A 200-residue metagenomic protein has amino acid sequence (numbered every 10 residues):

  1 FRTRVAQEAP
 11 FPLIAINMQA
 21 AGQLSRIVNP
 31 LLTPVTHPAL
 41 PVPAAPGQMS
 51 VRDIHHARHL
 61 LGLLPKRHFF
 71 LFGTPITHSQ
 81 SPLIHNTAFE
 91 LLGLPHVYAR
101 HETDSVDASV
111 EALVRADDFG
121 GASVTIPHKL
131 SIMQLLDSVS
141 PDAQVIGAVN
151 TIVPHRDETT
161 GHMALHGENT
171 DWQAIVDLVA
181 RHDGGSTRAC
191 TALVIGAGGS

Functional and structural regions predicted by a protein language model:
F1-K66: Catalytic alpha/beta core domains of metabolic enzymes, predominantly
K66, R188-T191: Phosphate-coordination loops involved in phosphoryl transfer and adenosine-cofactor binding
R67-G185: Phosphate/diphosphate ligand-binding glycine-rich loop within oxidoreductases
F70, L193-I195: Conserved beta-strand elements of the Class I
T74, A197-G198: Glycine-rich Rossmann-fold phosphate-binding loop(s) that bind the pyrophosphate of adenine dinucleotide cofactors
N150, C190-L193: Generic beta-strand structural signal
I175, G199-S200: Hydrophobic/small residue at the entry helix of a nucleotide-binding pocket
